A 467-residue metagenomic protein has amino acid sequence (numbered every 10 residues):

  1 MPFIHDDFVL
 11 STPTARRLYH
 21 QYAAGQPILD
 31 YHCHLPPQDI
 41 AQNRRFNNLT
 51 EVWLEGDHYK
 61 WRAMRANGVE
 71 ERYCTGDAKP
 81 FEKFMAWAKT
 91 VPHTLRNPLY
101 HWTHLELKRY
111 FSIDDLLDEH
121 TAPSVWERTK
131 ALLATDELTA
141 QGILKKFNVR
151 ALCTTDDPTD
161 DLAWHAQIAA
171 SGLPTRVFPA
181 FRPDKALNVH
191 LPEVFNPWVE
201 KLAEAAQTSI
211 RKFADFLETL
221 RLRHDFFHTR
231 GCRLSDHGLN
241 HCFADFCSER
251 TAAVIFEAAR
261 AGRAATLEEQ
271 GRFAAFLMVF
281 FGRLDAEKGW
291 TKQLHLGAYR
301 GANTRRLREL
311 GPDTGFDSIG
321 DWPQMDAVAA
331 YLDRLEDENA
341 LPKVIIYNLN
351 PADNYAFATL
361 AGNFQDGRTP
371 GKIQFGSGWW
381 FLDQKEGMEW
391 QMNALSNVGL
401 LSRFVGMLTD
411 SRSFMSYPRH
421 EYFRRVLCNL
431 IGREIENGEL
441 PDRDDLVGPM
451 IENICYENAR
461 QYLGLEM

Functional and structural regions predicted by a protein language model:
M1-K288, A340-P342, I346-N354, A358 (+1 more regions): Metal-cofactor-binding active-site regions of metalloenzymes
L267, F316-W322: A short acidic, glycine-rich active-site loop that binds or catalyzes chemistry on phosphate/adenosine moieties
K292-L294: C-terminal amphipathic alpha-helical interaction region
N303: Hard-cation-handling environments
L307-G315: Short glycine/proline- and charge-enriched loop/turn segments that cap or connect secondary-structure elements
Q324-V328: Divalent-cation-assisted or electrostatically stabilized phosphate/pyrophosphate-binding catalytic cores
Y331-D337: Short, basic/hydrophobic alpha-helical segments
